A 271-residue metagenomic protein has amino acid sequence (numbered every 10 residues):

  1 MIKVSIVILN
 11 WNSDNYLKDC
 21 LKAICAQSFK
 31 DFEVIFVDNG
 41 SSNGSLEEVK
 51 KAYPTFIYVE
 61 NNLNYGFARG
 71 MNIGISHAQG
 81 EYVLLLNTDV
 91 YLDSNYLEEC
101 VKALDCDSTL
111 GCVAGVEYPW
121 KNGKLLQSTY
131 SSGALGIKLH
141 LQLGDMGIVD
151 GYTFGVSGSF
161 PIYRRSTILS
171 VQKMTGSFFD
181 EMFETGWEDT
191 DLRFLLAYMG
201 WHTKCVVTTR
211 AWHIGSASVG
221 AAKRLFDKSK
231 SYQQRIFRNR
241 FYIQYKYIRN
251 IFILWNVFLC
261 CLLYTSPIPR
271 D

Functional and structural regions predicted by a protein language model:
M1-C25: N-proximal low-complexity "stem/linker" segments adjacent to membrane-targeting elements
I2-S5, E33, D191: Cell-envelope/extracellular polymer assembly enzymes that use nucleotide-activated donors
A23, D38-E47, L63: A conserved acidic beta->alpha catalytic loop
N61-A78: Glycine-rich, basic loop-to-helix element that forms the pyrophosphate-binding segment of sugar-nucleotide handling
V83: Short aromatic/hydrophobic "clamp" motif used to bind/position activated sugar donors
Y91-T185, T190, M199: Acidic/His-rich active-site region of diverse nucleotide-sugar glycosyltransferases
M174, E181, M199-H202, V206-D227: Active-site donor/metal-binding and catalytic loop motifs of nucleotide-sugar-dependent glycosylation enzymes
Y264-D271: Conserved small/polar residues in nucleotide/adenosyl-binding loops
